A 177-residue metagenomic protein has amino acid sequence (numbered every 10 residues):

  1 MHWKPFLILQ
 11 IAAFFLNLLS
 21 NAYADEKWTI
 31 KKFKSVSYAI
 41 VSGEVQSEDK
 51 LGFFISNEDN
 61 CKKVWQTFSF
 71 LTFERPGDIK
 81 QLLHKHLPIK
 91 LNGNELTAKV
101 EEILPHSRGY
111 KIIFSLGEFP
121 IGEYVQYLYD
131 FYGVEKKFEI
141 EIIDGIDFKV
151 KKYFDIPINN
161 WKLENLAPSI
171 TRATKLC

Functional and structural regions predicted by a protein language model:
M1-A24: Classical Sec-dependent N-terminal signal peptides that target proteins to the secretory pathway
Y23-C177: A generic "folded-domain core" signal
